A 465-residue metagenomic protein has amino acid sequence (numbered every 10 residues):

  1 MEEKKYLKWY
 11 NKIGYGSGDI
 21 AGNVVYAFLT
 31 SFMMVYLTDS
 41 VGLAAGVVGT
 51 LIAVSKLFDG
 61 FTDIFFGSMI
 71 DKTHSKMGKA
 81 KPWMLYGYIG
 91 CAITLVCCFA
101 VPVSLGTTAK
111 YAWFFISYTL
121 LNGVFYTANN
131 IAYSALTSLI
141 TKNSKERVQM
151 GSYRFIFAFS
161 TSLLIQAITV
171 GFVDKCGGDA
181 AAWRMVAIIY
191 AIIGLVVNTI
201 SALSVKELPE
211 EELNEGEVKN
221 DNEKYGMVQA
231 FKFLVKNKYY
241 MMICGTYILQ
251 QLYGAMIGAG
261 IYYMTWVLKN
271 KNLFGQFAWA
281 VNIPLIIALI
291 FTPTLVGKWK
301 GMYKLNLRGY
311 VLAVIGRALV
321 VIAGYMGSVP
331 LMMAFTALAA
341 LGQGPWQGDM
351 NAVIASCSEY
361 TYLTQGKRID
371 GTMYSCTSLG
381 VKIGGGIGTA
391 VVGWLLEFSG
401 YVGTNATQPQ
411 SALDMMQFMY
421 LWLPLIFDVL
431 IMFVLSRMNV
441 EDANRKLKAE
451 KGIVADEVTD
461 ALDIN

Functional and structural regions predicted by a protein language model:
E2-N465: Membrane-embedded alpha-helical bundles of multi-pass transporters/translocases, especially carrier/permease families
